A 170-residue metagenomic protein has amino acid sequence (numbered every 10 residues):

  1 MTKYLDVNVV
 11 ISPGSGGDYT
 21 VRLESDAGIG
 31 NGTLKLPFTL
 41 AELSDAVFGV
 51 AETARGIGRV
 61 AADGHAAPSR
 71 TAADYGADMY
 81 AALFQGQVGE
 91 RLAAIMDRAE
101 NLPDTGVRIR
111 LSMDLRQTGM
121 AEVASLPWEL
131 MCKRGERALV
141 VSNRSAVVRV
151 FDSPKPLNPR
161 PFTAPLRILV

Functional and structural regions predicted by a protein language model:
M1-D114, T118-L166: Non-catalytic, solvent-exposed interaction/assembly segments
